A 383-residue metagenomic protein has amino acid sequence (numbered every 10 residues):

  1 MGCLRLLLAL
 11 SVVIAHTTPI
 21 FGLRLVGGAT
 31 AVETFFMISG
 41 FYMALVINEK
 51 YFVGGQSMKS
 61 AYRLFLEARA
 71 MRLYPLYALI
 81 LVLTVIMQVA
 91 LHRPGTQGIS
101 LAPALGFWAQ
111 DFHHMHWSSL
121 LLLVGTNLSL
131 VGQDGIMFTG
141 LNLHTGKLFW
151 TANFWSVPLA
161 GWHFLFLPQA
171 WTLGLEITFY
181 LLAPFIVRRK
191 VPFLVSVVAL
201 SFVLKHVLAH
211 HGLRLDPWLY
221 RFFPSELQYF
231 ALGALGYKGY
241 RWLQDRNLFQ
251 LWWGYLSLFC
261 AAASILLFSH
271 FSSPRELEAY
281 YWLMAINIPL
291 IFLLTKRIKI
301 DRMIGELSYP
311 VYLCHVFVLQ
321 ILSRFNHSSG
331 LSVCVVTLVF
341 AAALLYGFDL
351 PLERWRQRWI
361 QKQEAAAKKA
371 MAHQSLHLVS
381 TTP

Functional and structural regions predicted by a protein language model:
M1-F52, R69-V82, S225, A231 (+1 more regions): Functionally critical transmembrane alpha-helices in membrane proteins and complexes, commonly lining
L10-T17, I86-V89, V198-H211, S257-F271 (+1 more regions): Aromatic-anchored segments of alpha-helical transmembrane domains
F21-V32, P158-L175, H211-L232, S264-I288 (+1 more regions): Interfacial loop-to-helix transition and helix-capping segments at the boundaries of transmembrane helices
L73, Q133-K205, L322: Hydrophobic alpha-helical segments with transmembrane-like composition
V85-W171, L283-I286: Membrane-interface helix-loop-helix regions
I177-F202, G239-G254, G330, E353-W355: Solvent-exposed interhelical
F230, F259-P351: Alpha-helical transmembrane segments of multi-pass integral membrane proteins
P351-P383: Membrane-proximal cytoplasmic C-terminal regulatory module of class A 7TM GPCRs
